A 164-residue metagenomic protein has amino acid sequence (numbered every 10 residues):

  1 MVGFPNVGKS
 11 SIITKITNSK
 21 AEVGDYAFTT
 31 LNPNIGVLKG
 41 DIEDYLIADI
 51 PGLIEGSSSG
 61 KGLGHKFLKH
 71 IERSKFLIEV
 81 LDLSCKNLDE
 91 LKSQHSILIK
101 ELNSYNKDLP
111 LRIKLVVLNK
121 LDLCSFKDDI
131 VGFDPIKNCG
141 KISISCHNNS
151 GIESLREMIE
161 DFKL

Functional and structural regions predicted by a protein language model:
M1: Hydrophobic anchor at the beta1->P-loop junction of P-loop NTPases
F4-N6, S10-E22: A conserved segment at the C-terminal end of the G1
T17-L164: Helix-rich effector regions associated with P-loop NTPase G domains
